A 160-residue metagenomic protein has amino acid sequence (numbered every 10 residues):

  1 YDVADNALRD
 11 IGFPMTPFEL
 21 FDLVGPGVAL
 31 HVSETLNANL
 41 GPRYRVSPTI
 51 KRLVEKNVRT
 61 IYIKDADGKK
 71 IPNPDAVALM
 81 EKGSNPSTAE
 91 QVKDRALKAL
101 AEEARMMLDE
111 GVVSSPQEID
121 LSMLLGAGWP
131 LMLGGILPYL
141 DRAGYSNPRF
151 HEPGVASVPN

Functional and structural regions predicted by a protein language model:
Y1-N160: N-terminal glycine-rich phosphate-binding loop for ADP-containing cofactors
